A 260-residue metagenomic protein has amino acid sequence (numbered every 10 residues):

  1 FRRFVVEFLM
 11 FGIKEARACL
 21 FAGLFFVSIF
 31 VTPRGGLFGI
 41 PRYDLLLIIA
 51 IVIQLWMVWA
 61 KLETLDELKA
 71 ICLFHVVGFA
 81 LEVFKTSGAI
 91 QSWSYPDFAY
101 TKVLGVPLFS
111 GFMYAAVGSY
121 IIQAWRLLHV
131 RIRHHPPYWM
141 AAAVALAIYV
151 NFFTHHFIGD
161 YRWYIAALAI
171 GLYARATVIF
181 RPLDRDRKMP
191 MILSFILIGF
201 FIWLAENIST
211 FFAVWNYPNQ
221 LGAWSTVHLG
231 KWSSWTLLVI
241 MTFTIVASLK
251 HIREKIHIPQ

Functional and structural regions predicted by a protein language model:
F1-Q260: Aromatic-rich, lipid-facing transmembrane alpha helices and their immediate juxtamembrane interface loops in integral
